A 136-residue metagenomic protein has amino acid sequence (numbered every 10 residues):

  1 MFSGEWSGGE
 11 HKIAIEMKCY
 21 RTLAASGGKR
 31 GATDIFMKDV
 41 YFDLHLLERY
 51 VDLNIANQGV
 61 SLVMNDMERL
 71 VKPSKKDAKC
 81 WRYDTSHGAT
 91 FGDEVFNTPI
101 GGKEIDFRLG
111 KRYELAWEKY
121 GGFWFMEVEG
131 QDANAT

Functional and structural regions predicted by a protein language model:
M1-G4, G9-G27: Conserved catalytic cores of phosphodiester-cleaving nucleases, focusing on short active-site segments
E5, Y20, D66-M67, Q131-A133: Generic structural motif
H11, N57-Q58, Y120-G122: Residues at beta-strand starts and edge strands
I15, S61, F125-M126: Generic structural hydrophobic/aromatic packing signal, biased to beta-strands
Y20-L46: Mg2+/Mn2+-dependent nuclease catalytic core
L44-V51, F91-F96: Short C-terminal domain-edge/linker segments immediately following a structured domain
Y50-K79: Nucleic-acid nuclease catalytic cores
E68-T136: Non-catalytic C-terminal interaction segments of nucleic acid-processing enzymes
